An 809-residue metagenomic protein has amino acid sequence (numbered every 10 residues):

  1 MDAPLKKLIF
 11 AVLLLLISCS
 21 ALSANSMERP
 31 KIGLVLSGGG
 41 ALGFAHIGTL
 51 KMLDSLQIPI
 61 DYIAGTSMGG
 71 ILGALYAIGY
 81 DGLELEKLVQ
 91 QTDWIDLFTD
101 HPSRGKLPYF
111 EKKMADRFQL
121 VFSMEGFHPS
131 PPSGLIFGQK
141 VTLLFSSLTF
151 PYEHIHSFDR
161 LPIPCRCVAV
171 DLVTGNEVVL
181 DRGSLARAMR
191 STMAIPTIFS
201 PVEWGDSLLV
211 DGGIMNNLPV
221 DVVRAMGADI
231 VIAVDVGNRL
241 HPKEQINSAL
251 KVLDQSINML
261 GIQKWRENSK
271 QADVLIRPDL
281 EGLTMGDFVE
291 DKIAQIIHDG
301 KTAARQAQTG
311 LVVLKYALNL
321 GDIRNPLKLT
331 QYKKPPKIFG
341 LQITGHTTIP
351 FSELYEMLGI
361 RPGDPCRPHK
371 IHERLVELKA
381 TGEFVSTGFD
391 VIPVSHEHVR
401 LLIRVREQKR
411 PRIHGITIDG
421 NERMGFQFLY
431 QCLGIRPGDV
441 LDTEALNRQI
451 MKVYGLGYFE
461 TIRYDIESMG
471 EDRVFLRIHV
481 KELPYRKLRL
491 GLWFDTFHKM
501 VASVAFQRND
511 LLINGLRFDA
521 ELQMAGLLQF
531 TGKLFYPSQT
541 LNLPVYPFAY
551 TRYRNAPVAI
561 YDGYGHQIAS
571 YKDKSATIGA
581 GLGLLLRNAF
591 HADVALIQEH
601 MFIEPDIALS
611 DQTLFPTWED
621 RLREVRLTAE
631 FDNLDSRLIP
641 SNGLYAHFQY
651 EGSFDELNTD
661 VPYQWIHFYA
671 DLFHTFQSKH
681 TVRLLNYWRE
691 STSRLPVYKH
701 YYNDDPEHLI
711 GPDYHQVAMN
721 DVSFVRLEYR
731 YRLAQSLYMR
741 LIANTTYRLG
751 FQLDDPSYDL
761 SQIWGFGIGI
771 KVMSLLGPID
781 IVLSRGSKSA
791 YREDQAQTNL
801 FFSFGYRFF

Functional and structural regions predicted by a protein language model:
M1-I9: Bacterial N-terminal signal peptides that target proteins for export
L8-I17: Sec-dependent N-terminal signal peptides
I17-S23: C-terminal segment of classical bacterial N-terminal signal peptides
S23-T66, A74-V376, A380-V385, V391-E397 (+1 more regions): Patatin-like phospholipase
A294-I297, A304-W493, A505, D519-Y536 (+2 more regions): Periplasmic polypeptide-binding modules associated with outer-membrane biogenesis and secretion
N421-G434, D439-R626, F631, Y701-E707 (+4 more regions): Gram-negative/organellar outer-membrane beta-barrel architecture
W618, L622-S757, D794: C-terminal outer-membrane beta-barrel translocator/porin domains of Gram-negative envelope proteins and their
